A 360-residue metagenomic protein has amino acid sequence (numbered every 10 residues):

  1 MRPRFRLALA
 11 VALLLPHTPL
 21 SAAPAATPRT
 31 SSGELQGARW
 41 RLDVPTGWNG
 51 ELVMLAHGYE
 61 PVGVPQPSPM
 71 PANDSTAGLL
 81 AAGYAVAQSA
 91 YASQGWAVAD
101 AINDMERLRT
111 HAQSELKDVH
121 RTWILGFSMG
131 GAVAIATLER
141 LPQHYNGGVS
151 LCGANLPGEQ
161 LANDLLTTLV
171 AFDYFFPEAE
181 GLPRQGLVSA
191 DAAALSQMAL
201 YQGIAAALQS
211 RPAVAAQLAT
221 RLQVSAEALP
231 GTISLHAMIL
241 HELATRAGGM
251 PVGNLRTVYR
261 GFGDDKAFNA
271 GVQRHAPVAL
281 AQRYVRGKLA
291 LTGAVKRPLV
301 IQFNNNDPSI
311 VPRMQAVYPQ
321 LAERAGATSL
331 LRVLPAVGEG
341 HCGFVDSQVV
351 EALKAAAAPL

Functional and structural regions predicted by a protein language model:
A23-W48: N-terminal cap/lid segment of alpha/beta-hydrolase-fold proteins
G47-W48, L108-S128, H144: Gly/Ser-rich "nucleophile elbow"/oxyanion-hole loop immediately N-terminal to the catalytic nucleophile in hydrolases
G50-Y59: Short beta-strand element of the alpha/beta-hydrolase
R121-F176: Primarily recognizes the serine-hydrolase "nucleophile elbow" in alpha/beta-hydrolase and SGNH/GDSL folds
A154-A290: Accessory cap/linker subdomain of secreted extracellular hydrolases
I301-F303: Short beta-strand/loop motif that positions the catalytic acidic residue of the alpha/beta-hydrolase fold
S309-M314: Conserved alpha/beta-hydrolase "acid-adjacent" motif
L331-F344: Histidine-bearing beta->alpha loop at or near hydrolase active sites
